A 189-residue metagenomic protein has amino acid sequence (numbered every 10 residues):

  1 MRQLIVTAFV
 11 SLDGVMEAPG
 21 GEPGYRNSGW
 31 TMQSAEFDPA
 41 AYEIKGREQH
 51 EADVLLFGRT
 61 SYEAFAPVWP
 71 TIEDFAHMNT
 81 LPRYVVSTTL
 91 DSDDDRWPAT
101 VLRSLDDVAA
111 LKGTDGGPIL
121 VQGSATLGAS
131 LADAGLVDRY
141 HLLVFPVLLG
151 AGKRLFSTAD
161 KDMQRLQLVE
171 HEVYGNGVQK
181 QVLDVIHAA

Functional and structural regions predicted by a protein language model:
R2-L136, P146-A189: Portal/gating segments that form or line small-molecule/metal binding sites
